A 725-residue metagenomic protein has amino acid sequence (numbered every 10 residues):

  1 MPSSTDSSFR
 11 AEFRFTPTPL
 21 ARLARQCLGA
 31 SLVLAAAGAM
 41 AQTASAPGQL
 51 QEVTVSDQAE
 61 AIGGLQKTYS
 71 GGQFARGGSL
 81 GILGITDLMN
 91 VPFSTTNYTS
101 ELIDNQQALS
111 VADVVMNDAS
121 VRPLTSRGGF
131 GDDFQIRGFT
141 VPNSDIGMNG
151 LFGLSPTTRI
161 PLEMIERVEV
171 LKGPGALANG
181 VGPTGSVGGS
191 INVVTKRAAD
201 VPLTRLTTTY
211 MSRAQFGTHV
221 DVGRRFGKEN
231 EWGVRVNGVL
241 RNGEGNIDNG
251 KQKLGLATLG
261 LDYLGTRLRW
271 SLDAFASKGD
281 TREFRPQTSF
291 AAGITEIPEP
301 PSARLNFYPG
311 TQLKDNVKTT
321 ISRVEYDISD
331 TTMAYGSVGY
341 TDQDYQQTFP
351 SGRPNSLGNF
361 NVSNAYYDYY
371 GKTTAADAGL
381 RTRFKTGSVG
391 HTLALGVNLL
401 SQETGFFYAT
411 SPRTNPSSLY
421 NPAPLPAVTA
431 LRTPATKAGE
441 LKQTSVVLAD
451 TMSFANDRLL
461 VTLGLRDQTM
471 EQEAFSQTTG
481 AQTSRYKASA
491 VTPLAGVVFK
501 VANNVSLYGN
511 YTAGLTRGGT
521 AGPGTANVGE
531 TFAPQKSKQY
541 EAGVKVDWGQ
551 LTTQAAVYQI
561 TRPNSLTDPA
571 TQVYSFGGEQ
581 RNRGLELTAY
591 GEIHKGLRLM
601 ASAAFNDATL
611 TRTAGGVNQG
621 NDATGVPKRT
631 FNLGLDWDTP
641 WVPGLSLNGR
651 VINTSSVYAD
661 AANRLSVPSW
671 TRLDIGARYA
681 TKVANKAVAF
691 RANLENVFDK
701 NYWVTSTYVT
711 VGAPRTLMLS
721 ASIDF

Functional and structural regions predicted by a protein language model:
Q51-V201, A542: Acidic, small-polar-rich N-terminal luminal/periplasmic segments of exported/outer-membrane proteins
L203, Y210-P286, G310-D330, R466: Transmembrane beta-barrel wall of Gram-negative outer-membrane proteins
D262, G371, V389-Q402, K437-R562 (+2 more regions): Structural signature of Gram-negative outer-membrane beta-barrels, strongest in the C-terminal barrel of TonB-dependent
D280-A292, S401-T410, L494, V498-E541 (+5 more regions): Surface-exposed extracellular loop regions of Gram-negative outer-membrane beta-barrel proteins, predominantly
T320-Q343, V362-S476: Face-selective signature of the C-terminal outer-membrane beta-barrel domain
E325-D327, M333-G339, Y345-S351, A533-E592 (+2 more regions): Membrane-embedded beta-barrel scaffold of Gram-negative outer-membrane proteins
L393, G509, Y540, T624-F725: Conserved C-terminal beta-signal and adjacent last beta-strands/turns of outer-membrane beta-barrel proteins
Q559, F576-D660, N701: Gram-negative outer-membrane beta-barrel transporters
